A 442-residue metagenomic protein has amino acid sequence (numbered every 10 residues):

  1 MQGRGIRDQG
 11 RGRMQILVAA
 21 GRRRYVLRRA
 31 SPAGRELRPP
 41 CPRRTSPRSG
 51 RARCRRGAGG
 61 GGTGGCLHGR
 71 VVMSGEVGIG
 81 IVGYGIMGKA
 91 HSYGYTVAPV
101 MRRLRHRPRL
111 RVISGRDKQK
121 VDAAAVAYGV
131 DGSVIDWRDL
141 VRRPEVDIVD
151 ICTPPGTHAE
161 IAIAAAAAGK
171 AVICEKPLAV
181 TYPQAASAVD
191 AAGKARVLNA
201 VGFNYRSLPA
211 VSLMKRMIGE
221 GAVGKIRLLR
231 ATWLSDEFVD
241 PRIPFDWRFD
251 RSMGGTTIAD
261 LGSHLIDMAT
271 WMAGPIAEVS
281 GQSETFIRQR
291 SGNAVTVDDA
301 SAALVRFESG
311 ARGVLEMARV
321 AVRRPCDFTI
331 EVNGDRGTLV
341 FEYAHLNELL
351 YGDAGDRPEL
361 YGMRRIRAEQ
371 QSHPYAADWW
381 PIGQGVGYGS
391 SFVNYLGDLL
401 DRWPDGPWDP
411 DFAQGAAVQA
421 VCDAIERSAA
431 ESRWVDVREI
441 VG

Functional and structural regions predicted by a protein language model:
M1-R48, N204, R288, A294 (+4 more regions): C-terminal glycine/acidic-rich active-site capping loop/insertion
R22, P39-S74, A98-M101, D150 (+2 more regions): C-terminal helix-rich "cap/oligomerization" subdomain common to oxidoreductases
M73-Y128: N-terminal Rossmann-like dinucleotide-binding module
D117-Q119, A127-A191: Beta-loop-alpha module in the N-terminal Rossmann-like domain of NAD(P)-dependent dehydrogenases, especially those
C174, N199-V201, R230, F341: Hydrophobic residues in well-ordered beta-strands that form the structural core
V197, Y205-V295, L349, S432: Predominantly a Rossmann-like dinucleotide-binding segment in NAD(P)-dependent oxidoreductases
G274-E278, T285, S291-N293, V297-V314 (+2 more regions): Glycine-rich, aromatic-lined ligand/substrate-binding cores of catalytic and carbohydrate-binding domains
